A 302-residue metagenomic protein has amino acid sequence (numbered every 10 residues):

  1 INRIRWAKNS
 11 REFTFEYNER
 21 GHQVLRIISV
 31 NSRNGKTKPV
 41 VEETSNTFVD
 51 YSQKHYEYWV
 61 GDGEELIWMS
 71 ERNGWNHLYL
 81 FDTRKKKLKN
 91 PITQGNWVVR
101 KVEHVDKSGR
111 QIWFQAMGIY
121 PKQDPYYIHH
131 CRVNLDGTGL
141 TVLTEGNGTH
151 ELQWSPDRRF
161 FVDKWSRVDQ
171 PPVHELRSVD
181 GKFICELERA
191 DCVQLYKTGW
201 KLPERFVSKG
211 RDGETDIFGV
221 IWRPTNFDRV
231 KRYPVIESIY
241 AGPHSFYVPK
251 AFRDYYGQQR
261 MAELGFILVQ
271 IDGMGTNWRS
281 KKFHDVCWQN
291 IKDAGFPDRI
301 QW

Functional and structural regions predicted by a protein language model:
I1, V30-H55, F81-D106, G118-K122 (+2 more regions): Multi-bladed beta-propeller domains
I4-R5, E57, L152-P156: Beta-rich, blade/repeat-based domains predominating in secreted/periplasmic proteins but also intracellular
W6-K8, T14-G21, I28-N31, Y56-N73 (+6 more regions): Beta-strand C-termini and the immediately following turn/loop, strongest in propeller blades
A7, E16-Y17, V30-R33, E43 (+8 more regions): Generic, well-ordered alpha-helical scaffold segments in large soluble proteins
S10, E16, T144, T149-W302: Serine-hydrolase catalytic core recognition
Q23, N76, K122, P171-P172 (+1 more regions): Glycine/Thr-rich phosphate-binding loops of Rossmann-like dinucleotide-binding domains
Q23-V24, S52-Q53, G74-W75, V98 (+6 more regions): Short, small/polar residue-rich loop motifs at catalytic or cofactor-binding pockets
R26-I28, H77-Y79, H129-C131, V173-E175: A short loop-to-beta-strand structural motif that recurs across blades of beta-propeller domains
